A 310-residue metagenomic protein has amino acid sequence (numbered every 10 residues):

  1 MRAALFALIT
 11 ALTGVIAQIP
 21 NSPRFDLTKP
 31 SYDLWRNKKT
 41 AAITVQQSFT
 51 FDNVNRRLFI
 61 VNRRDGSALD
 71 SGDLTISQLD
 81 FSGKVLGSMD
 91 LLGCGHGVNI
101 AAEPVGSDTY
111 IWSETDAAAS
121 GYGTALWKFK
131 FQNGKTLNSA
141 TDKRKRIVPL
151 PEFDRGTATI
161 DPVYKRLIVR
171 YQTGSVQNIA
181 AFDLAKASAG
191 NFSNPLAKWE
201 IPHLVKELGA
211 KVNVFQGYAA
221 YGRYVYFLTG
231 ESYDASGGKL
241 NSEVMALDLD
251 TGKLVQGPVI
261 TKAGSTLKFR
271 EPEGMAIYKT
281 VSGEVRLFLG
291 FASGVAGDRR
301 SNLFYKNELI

Functional and structural regions predicted by a protein language model:
K29-A41, K84-D90, D142-P149, L196-L208 (+1 more regions): A short beta-strand motif characteristic of beta-propeller blades
R36-G72, Y226: Beta-strand-rich domains and repeat architectures in extracellular enzymes and scaffolds, especially beta-propellers
A41-V54, H96-T109, P151-I168, V214-Y221 (+1 more regions): Structural signature of eukaryotic scaffold interfaces centered on beta-propeller domains
R64-L69, D116-G121, T173-Q177, S232-S236 (+1 more regions): Short glycine/acidic-enriched loop and turn motifs that connect beta-strands
G72-S82, Y122-G134, N178-S188, K239-K253 (+1 more regions): Beta-propeller blade signature
L74-T115: Blade-loop segments of beta-propeller domains
L208-V255: Loop/turn-rich, solvent-exposed surfaces of beta-rich toroidal or solenoidal domains
K253-T280: Conserved blade-ending motifs and adjacent loop-strand segments that build the rim/top face of beta-propeller domains
